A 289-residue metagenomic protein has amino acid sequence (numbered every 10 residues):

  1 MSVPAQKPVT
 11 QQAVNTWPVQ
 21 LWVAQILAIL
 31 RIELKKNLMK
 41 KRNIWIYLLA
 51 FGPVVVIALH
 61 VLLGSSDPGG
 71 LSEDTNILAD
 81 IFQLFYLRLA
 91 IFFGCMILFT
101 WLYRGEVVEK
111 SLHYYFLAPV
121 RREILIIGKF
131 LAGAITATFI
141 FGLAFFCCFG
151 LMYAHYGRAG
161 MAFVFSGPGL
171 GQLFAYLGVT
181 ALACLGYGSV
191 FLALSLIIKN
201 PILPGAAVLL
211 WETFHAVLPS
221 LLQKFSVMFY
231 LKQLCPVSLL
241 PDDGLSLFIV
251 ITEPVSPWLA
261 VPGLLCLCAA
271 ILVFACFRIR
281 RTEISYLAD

Functional and structural regions predicted by a protein language model:
S2-Y47: Aromatic- and glycine-rich beta-strand/loop motifs that create alpha-glucan
V3, H60-A79, I197, I202-E283: Terminal transmembrane helical anchor/hairpin motif
W17, M161, T282-D289: Short, Lys/Arg-enriched, Gly/Pro-containing loop segments at transmembrane-helix junctions of multi-pass membrane
W17, V55-L102, I126-I197, L247-P257 (+1 more regions): Secretory targeting signals
K41-N43, R121-E123, I127, P168-G169 (+1 more regions): Membrane-helix interface segments
K41-V56, G133-F145, A207-Y230: Hydrophobic alpha-helical membrane-insertion segments
W101-I135, L287: Helix-loop-helix units of permease transmembrane domains in multi-pass membrane transporters, especially ABC
